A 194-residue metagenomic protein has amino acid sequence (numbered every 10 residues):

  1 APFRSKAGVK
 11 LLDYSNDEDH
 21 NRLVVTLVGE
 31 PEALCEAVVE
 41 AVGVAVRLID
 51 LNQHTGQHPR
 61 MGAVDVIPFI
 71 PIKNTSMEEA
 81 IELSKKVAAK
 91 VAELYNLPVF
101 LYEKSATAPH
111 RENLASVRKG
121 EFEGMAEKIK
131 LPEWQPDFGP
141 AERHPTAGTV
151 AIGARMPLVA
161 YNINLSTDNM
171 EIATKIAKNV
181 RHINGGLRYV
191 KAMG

Functional and structural regions predicted by a protein language model:
A1-G194: Long, contiguous binding/interaction regions
